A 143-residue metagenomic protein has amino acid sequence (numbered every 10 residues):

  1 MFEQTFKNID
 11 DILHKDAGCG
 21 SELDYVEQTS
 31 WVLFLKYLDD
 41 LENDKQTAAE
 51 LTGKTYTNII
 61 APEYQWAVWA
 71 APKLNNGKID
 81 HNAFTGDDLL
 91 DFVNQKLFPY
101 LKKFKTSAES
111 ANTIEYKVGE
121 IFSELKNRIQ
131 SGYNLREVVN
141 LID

Functional and structural regions predicted by a protein language model:
M1-D143: Non-catalytic, mostly N-terminal accessory regions of nucleic-acid modification and defense proteins
